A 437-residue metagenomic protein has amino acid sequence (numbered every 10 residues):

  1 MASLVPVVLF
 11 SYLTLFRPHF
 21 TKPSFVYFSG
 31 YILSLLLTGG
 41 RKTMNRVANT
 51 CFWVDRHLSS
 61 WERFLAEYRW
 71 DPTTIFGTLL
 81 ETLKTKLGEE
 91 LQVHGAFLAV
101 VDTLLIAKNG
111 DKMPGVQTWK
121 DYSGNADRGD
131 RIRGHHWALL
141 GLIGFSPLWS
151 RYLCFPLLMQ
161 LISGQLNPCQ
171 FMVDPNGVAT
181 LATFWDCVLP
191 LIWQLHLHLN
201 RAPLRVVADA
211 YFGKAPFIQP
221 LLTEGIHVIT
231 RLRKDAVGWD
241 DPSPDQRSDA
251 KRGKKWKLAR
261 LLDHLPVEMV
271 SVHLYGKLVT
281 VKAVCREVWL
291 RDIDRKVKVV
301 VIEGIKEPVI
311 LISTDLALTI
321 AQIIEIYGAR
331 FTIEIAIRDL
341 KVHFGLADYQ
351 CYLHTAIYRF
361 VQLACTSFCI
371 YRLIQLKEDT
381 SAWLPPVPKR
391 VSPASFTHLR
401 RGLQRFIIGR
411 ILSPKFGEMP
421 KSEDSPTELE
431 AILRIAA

Functional and structural regions predicted by a protein language model:
M1-Y68, P72, L79: Gly/serine-rich nucleotide phosphate-binding loop at the start of the catalytic core of nucleotide/ADP-ribose-handling
H57-R63, Y68, S123-A202, E287 (+3 more regions): Electropositive, glycine- and tryptophan-enriched low-complexity nucleic-acid-binding patches
E67-Q160, V284: Active-site-proximal, Lys/Arg-enriched surface segment that forms a nucleic-acid-binding/basic interface patch
V101, L105, I320-C351: Short amphipathic alpha-helical "interface-anchor" segments enriched in bulky aromatics
F171-K298, A382-S392, P420, L429 (+1 more regions): An internal, acidic/charged active-site-proximal segment that coordinates divalent cations and/or engages
D348-R405: Basic, amphipathic alpha-helical segments enriched in Lys/Arg and hydrophobic/aromatic residues
T380, P386-A437: Long, low-complexity C-terminal extensions of enzymes
